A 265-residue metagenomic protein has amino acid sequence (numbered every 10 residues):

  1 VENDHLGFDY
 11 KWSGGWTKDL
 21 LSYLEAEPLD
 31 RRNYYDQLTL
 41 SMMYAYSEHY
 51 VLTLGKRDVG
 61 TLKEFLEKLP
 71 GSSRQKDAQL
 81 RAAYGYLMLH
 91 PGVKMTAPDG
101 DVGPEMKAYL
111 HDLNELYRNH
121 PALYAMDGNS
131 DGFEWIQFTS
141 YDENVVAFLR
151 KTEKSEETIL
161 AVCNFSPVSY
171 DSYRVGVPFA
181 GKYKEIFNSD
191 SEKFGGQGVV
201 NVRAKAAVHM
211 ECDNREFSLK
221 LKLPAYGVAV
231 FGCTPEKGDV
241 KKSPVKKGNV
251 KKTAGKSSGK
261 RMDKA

Functional and structural regions predicted by a protein language model:
V1-Y50, G100-E134, F138-E143, A147-E157 (+1 more regions): Active-site-proximal helices and loops of the catalytic beta/alpha 8
T17, D58-V59, E67, E153 (+4 more regions): Short, glycine-/Ser/Thr-/acidic-enriched flexible segments
Y35-Y124, L223-A229, C233: Active-site-proximal substrate-binding groove within the catalytic cores of carbohydrate-active enzymes
L66-Q75, K193-E211: Short, polar loop/linker segments at the starts of domains and inter-domain junctions
M106, L113-E115, R174-K205: C-terminal accessory region downstream of the catalytic core in glycan-modifying enzymes
L160-V162: Short hydrophobic beta-strand that contains or immediately precedes a catalytic carboxylate
V202-K242: C-terminal beta-strand-rich structural cap/linker in extracellular carbohydrate-active enzymes
K237-A265: Intrinsically disordered, polybasic Lys/Arg-rich low-complexity tracts
